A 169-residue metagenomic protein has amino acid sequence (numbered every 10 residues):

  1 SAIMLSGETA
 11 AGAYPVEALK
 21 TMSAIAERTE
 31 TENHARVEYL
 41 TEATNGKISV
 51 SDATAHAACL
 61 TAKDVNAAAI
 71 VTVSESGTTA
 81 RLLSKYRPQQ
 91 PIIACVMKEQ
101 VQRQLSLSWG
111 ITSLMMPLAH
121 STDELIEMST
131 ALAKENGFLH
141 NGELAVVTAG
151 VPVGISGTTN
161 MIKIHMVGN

Functional and structural regions predicted by a protein language model:
A2-G12, Y39-A43, Q89-Q90, I111-P117: Short beta-alpha connecting loops at secondary-structure transitions that line or flank enzyme active sites
S6-G7, T31-E42, A68, V73 (+1 more regions): Flexible, glycine/charged-enriched surface loops at secondary-structure junctions
T9-E32, M161-I164: C-terminal helical cap(s) of enzyme catalytic domains, especially alpha/beta-barrels
T21-C59: Long, charged amphipathic helices and adjacent flexible linkers at domain junctions
A53-A67, I126-G137: Phosphate-interacting basic helix/loop segments used at nucleotide- and nucleic-acid interfaces
T79-R81, R87-E124: Nucleotide-binding motor/catalytic cores of P-loop/tubulin-like NTPases across gene-expression machines
W109-V146: C-terminal structured "cap/appendage" subdomains that terminate the fold
K134-V153, T159-N169: C-terminal binding/interaction regions
